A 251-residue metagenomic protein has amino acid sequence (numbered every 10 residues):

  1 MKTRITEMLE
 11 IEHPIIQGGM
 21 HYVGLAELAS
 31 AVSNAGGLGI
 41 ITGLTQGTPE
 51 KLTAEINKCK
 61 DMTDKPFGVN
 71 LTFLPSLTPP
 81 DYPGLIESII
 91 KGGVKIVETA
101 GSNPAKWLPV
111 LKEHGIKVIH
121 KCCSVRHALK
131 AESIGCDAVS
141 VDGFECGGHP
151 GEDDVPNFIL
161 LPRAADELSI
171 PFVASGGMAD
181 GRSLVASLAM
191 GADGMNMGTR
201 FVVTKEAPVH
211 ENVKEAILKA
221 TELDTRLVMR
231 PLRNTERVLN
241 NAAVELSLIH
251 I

Functional and structural regions predicted by a protein language model:
M1-P171: Active-site entrance/lid segments in N-terminal catalytic domains of soluble metabolic enzymes
I41, I249-H250: N-terminal targeting/docking segments
F73, E145, G177-M178, R200: Acidic, glycine-rich active-site loops and adjacent beta-strand->loop/helix elements that engage anionic groups
G151-V173, A179-I249: Conserved active-site-proximal phosphate/metal-binding subdomains
